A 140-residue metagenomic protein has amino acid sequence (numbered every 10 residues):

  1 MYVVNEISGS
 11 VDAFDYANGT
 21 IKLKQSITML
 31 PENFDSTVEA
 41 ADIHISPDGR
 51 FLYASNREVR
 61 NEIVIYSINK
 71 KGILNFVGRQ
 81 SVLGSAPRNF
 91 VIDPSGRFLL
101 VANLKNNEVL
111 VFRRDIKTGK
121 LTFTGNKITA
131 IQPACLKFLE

Functional and structural regions predicted by a protein language model:
E6-I7, Y16, R57-E58, L104 (+1 more regions): Short loop/turn segments immediately following the C-termini of beta-strands
F14-I21, I65-I73, R113-K120: Short loop/turn segments immediately following beta-strands, especially the blade-tip and inter-blade linker loops
N33-D35, R79-G84, N126-T129: Surface loop/turn motifs at the tips and blade-to-blade linkers of beta-strand repeat domains
D48-R50, S95-R97: Short coil/turn segments that connect the beta-strands within blades of beta-propeller domains
L104-R113, T122-E140: Blade-level signature of beta-propeller repeat domains, shared across WD40, Kelch, NHL, RCC1 and BNR/Asp-box propellers
